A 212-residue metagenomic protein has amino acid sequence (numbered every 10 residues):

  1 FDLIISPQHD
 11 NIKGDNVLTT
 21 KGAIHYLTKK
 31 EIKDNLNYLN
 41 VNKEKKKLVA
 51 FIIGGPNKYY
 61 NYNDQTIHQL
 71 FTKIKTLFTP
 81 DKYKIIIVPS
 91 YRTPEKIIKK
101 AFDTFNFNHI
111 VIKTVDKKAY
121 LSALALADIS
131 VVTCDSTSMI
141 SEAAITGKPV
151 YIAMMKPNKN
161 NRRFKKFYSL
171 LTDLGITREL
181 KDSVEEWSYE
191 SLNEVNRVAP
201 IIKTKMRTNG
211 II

Functional and structural regions predicted by a protein language model:
F1-N63, L180-L192, N196: A nucleotide-sugar donor-handling region in carbohydrate enzymes
Q8-N11, A23-H25, V111-K117, T137 (+1 more regions): Short, acidic/turn-prone active-site loops that include or flank metal/cofactor- and phosphate-binding residues
I12-G14, Y59-Y60, R92-I98, K159-N161: Short, charged/polar "capping" segments at the starts of alpha-helices and the immediately preceding loops
P56-V88: Conserved catalytic-core segment of nucleotide-activated headgroup transferases in glycan assembly
K82-D116: Catalytic donor nucleotide-activated moiety binding site of glycosyltransferases and closely related
V88, Y168-I212: Leloir-type glycosyltransferase catalytic cores
I97-F105, R162-L171: Short, aromatic/basic amphipathic alpha-helical patches
Y120-N161: A donor-sugar binding/catalytic signature common to diverse glycosyltransferases and related nucleotide-sugar
